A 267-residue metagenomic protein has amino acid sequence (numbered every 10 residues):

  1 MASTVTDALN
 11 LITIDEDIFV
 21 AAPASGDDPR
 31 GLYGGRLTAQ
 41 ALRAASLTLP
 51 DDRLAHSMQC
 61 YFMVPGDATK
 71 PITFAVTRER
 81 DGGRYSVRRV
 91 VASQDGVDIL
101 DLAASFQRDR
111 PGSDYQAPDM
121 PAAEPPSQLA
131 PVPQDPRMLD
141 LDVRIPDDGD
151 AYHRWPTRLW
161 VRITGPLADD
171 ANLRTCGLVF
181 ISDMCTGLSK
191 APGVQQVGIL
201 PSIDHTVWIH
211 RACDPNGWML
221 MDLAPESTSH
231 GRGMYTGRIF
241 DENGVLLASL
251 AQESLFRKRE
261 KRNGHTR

Functional and structural regions predicted by a protein language model:
M1-R267: Terminal targeting signals and extreme-terminal segments of soluble enzymes
